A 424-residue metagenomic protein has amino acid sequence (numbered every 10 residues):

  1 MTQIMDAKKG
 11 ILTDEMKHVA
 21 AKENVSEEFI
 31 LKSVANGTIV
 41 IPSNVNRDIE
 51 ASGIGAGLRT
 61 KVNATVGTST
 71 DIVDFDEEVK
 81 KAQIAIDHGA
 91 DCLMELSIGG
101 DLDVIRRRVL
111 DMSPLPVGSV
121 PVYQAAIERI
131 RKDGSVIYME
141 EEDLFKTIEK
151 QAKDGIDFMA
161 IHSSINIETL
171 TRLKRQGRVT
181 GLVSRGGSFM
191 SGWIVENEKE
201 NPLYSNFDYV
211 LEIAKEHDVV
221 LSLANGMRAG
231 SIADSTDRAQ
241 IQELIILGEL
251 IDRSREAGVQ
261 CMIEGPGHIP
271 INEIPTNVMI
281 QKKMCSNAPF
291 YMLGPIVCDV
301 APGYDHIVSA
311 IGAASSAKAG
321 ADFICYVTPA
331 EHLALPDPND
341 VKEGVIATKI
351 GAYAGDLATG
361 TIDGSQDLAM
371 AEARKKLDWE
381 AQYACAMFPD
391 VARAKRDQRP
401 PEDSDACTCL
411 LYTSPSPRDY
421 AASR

Functional and structural regions predicted by a protein language model:
Q3-G53: An N-cap/entry alpha-helix motif that binds or orients negatively charged groups
K32, V40, D48, A56-R59 (+3 more regions): Alpha/beta enzyme core
A64-D71: Glycine-rich phosphate-binding "P-loop"
V136-I137, S191-E200, A233-A239, Q260-M262 (+1 more regions): Catalytic alpha/beta core domains of metabolic enzymes, predominantly
A352-R393: A broadly conserved sequence feature marking short terminus-proximal activation segments in nucleic acid-centric
R396-T408: Immediate flanking context of iron-sulfur cluster ligation sites
Y412-P417: Conserved small/polar residues in nucleotide/adenosyl-binding loops
S423-R424: Hydrophobic alpha-helical segments, chiefly the membrane-spanning helices and signal/signal-anchor peptides
